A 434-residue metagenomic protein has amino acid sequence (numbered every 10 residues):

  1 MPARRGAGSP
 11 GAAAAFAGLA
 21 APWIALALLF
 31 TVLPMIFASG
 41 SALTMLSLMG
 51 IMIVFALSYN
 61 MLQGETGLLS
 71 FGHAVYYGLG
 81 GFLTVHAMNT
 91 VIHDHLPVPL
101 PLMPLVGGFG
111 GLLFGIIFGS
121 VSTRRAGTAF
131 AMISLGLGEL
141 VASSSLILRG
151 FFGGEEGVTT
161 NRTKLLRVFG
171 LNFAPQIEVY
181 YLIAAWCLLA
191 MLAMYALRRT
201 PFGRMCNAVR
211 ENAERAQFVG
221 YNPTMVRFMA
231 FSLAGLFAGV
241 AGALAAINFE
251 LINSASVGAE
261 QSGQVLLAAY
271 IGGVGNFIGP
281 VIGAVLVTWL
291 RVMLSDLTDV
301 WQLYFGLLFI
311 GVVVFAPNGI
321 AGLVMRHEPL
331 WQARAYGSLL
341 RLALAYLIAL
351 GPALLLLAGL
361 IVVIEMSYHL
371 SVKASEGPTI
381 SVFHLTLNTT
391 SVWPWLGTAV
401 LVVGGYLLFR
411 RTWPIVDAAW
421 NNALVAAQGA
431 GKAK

Functional and structural regions predicted by a protein language model:
M1-K434: Transmembrane alpha-helices and adjacent helix-loop boundaries
